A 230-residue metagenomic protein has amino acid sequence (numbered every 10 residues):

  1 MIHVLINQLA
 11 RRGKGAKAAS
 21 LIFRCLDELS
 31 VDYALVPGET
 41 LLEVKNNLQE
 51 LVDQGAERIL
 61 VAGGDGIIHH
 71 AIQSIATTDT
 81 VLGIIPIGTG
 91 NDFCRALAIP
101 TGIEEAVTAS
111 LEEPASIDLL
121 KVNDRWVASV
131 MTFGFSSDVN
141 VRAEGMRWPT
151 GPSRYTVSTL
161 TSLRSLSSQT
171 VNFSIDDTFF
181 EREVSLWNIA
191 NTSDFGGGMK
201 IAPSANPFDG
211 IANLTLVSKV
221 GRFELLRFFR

Functional and structural regions predicted by a protein language model:
M1-I59, E104, T178: ATP/NTP phosphate-donor binding region
H3-L5, L29, A76-V81, I85-L186: Catalytic core of DAGKc-family lipid kinases
Q8, A62-G64, I85-I87: Glycine-rich beta-strand-to-loop/alpha-helix junction loops that act as flexible
A16-A18, I72-I75, R95-L97, K200-I201: Short amphipathic alpha-helical segments
Y33, E113, S158-V171, P207-R230: Catalytic phosphate-donor-binding core of small-molecule kinases
G66-A71: Short glycine/serine/threonine-rich phosphate/pyrophosphate-binding segments that cradle anionic phosphate groups
T132, N188-A202: Glycine-rich phosphate/pyrophosphate-binding beta-alpha loops
S137-V139, E181-E183, F195-G198, R222-L225: Short acidic/glycine-rich loop or secondary-structure boundary segments that cap or lie
